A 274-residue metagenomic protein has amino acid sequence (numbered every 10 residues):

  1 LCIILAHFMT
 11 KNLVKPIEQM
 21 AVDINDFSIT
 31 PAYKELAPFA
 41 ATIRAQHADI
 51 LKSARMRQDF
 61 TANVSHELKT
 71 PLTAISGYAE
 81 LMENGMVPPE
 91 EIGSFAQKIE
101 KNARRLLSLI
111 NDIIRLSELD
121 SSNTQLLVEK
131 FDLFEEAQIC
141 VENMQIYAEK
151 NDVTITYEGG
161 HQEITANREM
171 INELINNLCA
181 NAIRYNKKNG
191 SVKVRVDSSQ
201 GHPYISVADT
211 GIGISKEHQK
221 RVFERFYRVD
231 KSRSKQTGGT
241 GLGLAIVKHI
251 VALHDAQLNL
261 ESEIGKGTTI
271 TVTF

Functional and structural regions predicted by a protein language model:
L1-T61, S76-E83, P88, Q97 (+6 more regions): Membrane-proximal HAMP signal-relay module
K101-L107: Short alpha-helical segment of the dimerization/phosphotransfer core of two-component systems
S121-L126, G159, E163-E169: Conserved micro-motifs of the catalytic ATP-binding
L127-Q145: A conserved beta-strand-to-alpha-helix junction within the catalytic ATP-binding
Y147-Y157: Short conserved segments within the C-terminal catalytic ATPase subdomain
A182-I183: Short helix-loop "hinge" at the ATP-lid/N-box region of the Bergerat-fold HATPase_c
D209: Acidic ATP/Mg2+-coordinating residue in the GHKL
I214-R228, K248: Short conserved segment of the HATPase_c
